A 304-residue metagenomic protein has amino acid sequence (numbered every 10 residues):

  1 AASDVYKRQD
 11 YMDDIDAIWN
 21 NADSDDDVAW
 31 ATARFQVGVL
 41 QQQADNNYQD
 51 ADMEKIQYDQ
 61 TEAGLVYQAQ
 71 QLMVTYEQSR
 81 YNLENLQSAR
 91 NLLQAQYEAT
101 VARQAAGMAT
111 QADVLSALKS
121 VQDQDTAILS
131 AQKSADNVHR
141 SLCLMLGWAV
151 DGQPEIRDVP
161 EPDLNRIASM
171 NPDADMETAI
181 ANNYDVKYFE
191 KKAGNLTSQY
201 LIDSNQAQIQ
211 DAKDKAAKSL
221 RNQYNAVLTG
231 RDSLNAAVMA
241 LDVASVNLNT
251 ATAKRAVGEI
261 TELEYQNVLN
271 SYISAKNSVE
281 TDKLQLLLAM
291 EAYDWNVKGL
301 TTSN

Functional and structural regions predicted by a protein language model:
A1-Y6: Short, small-residue-biased leader/transition segments that mark boundaries at the very start of proteins
D10-N20, S24: Long, low-complexity or tandemly repetitive, helically biased scaffold regions used for multimeric assembly/adhesion
D27-D45, D59-A63, Y67, V74 (+4 more regions): A glycine-/polar-enriched beta->alpha junction
Q43, Q78-L129, D232-V279, D294-W295: Charged, solvent-exposed structural "stalk/scaffold" segments of large extracytoplasmic/peripheral assemblies
Q124-H139, A275-A289: Amphipathic alpha-helical coiled-coil segments
Q132-D175, M290-N304: Short, solvent-exposed, mixed-charge loop/turn linkers that connect secondary-structure elements
